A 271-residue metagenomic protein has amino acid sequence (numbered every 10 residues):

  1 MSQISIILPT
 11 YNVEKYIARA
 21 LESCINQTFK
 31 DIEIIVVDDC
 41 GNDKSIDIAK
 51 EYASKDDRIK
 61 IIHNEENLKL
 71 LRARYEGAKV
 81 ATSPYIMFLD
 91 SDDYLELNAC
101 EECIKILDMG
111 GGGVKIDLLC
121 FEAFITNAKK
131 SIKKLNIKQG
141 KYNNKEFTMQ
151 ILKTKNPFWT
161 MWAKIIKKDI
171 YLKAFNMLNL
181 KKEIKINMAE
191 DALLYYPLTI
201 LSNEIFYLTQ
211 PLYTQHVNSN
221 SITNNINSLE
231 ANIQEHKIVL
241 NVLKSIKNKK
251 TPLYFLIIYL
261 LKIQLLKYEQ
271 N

Functional and structural regions predicted by a protein language model:
N12-N26: Short, well-formed alpha-helical segments that are part of the catalytic scaffolds of diverse glycosyltransferases
S23, D38-D47, E66: A conserved acidic beta->alpha catalytic loop
D31-C40, K60-N64, D90-S91: Short beta-strand/loop segment that forms part of the nucleotide-sugar
K44, D93-I106: Acidic donor-binding/catalytic loop of UDP-sugar-dependent glycosyltransferases, especially processive GT2
N64-A81: Glycine-rich, basic loop-to-helix element that forms the pyrophosphate-binding segment of sugar-nucleotide handling
I86: Short aromatic/hydrophobic "clamp" motif used to bind/position activated sugar donors
C100-I184: Flexible acidic/His/Gly-enriched loops in nucleotide-sugar-dependent glycosyltransferase catalytic domains
F147-N227: Conserved nucleotide-sugar donor-binding catalytic segment
